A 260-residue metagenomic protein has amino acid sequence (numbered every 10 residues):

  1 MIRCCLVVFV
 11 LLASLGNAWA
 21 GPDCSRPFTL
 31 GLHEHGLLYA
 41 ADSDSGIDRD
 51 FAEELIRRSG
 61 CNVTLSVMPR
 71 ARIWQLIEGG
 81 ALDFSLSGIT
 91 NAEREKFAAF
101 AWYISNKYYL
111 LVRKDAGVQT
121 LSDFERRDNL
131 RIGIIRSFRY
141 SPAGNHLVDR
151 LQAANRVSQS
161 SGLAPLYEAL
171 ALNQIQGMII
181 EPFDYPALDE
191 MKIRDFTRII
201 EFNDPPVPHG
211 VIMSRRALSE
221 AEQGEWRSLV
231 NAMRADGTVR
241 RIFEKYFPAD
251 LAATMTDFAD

Functional and structural regions predicted by a protein language model:
G21-K96, D236, Y246: Extracytoplasmic small-molecule ligand-binding "clamshell" domains of the periplasmic binding protein/Venus flytrap
C24-A41, S122-Y140: Short loop->beta-strand "edge-of-pocket" segments that line small-molecule binding or catalytic clefts across diverse
L32-H35, N106-Y109, M191-V230, A249-D260: Periplasmic-binding protein-like
R49-R58, S122-R131, F138, V211-D250: Extended ligand-binding regions for polar small-molecule ligands
D50-C61, W102-Y103, R126-D128, R136-S160 (+1 more regions): Ligand-binding cleft/hinge of the Venus flytrap
N62, R139-S158, V230-D260: Ligand-binding clefts/hinges and TM-proximal coupling segments of bilobed small-molecule sensing domains
R72-Q75, S87-K96, Q176-P205: A ligand-binding cleft/hinge motif common to bilobed small-molecule-binding domains
V112-I132, L147-V148: Flexible hinge/capping segments at coil-to-helix
